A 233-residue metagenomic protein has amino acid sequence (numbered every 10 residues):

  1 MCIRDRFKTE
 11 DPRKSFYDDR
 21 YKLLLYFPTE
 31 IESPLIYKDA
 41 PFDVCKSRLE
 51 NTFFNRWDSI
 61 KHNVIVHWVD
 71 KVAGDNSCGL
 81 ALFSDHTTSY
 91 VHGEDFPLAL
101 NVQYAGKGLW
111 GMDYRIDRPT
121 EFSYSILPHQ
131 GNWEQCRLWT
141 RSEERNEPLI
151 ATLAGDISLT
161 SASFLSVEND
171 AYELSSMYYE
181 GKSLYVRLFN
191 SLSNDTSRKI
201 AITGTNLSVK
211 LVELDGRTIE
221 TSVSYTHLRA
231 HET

Functional and structural regions predicted by a protein language model:
R4-R229: C-terminal (or distal) subdomains of carbohydrate-active enzymes
